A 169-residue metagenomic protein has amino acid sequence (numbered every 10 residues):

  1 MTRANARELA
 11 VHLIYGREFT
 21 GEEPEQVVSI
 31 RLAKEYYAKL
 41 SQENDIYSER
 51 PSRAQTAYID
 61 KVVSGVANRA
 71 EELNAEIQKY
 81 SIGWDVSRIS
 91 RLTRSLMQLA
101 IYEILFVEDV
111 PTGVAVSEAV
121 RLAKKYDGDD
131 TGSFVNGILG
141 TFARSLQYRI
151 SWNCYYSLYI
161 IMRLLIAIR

Functional and structural regions predicted by a protein language model:
M1-R169: N-terminal interaction/assembly modules
